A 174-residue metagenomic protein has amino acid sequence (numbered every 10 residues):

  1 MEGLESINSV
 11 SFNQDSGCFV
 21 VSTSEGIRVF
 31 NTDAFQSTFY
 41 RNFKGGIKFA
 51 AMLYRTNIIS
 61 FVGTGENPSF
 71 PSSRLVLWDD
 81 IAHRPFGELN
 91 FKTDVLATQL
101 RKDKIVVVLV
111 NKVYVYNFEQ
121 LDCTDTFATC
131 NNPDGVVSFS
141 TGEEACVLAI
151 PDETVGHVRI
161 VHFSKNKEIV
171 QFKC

Functional and structural regions predicted by a protein language model:
M1-Q14, G45-T56, G65, V95-R101 (+2 more regions): Structural signature of eukaryotic scaffold interfaces centered on beta-propeller domains
D15-F43, A51-M52, I58, V62-I81: Beta-propeller domains
G17-S22, N57-S69, L96-A97, D103-V108 (+2 more regions): Short beta-strand elements that form the blades of beta-propeller/WD-repeat-like and other beta-sheet-rich scaffold
V29, F70-S72, K92-L96, D103-K104 (+3 more regions): Non-catalytic localization and substrate-recognition regions of ubiquitin/SUMO ligases
F30-T38, V76-R84, K112-N131, A145 (+1 more regions): Per-blade loop-tip surfaces of WD-repeat and WD-like beta-propellers in eukaryotic adaptors/scaffolds
F49, D80, G87-L89, D94-V95: Acidic, low-complexity cytosolic segments
